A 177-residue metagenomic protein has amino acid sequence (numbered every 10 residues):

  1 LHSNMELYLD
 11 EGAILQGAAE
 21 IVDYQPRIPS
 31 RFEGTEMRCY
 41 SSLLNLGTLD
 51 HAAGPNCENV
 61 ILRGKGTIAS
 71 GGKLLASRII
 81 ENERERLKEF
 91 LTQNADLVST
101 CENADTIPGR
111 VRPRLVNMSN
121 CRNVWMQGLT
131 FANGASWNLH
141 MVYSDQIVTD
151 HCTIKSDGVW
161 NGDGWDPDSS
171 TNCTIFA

Functional and structural regions predicted by a protein language model:
L1-A177: Extracellular/periplasmic carbohydrate-active domains that bind, remodel, or depolymerize complex polysaccharides
